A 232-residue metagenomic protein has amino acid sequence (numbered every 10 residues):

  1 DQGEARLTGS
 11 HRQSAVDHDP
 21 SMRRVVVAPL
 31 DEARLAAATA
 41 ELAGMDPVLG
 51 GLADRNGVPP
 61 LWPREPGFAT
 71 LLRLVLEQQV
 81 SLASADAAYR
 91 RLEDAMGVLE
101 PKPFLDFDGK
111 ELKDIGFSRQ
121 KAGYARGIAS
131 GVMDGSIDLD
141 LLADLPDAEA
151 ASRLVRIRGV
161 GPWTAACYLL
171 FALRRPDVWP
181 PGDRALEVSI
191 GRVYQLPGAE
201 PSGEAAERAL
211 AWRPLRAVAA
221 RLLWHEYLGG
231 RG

Functional and structural regions predicted by a protein language model:
Q2-A5, H18: Alpha-helix boundary/capping motif
R12-Q13: Periodic, rod-like helical contexts
D19-P59, D147-A148, P162-G232: C-terminal accessory module of base-excision DNA glycosylases/AP lyases that mediates lesion recognition and DNA
P29, V48, V80-S81, A85-R158 (+1 more regions): Alpha-helical ds-nucleic-acid-binding substructure associated with the helix-hairpin-helix region of base-excision DNA
D46-R90, D94-G97: A positional/architectural concept
T70-V75, R91, F107-E111, E149-R153 (+2 more regions): A general alpha-helix detector
L71-L76, A125-A129, Y168-L169, A219-L223: Short alpha-helical scaffolding segments that buttress acidic/His motifs in well-ordered protein cores
